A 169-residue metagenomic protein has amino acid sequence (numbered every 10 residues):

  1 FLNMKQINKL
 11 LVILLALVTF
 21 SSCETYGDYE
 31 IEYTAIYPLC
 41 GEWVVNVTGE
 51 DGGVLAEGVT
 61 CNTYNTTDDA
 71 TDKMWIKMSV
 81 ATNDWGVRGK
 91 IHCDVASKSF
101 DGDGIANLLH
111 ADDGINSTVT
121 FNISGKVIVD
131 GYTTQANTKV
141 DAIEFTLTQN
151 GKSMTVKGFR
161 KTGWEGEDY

Functional and structural regions predicted by a protein language model:
L2-L11: Bacterial N-terminal signal peptides that target proteins for export
V18-S22: C-terminal motif of bacterial Sec signal peptides marking the signal peptidase cleavage site
E24-G27: Bacterial signal peptide processing site
I31-Y169: First exposed extracellular module after export/assembly in secreted or surface-exposed proteins
